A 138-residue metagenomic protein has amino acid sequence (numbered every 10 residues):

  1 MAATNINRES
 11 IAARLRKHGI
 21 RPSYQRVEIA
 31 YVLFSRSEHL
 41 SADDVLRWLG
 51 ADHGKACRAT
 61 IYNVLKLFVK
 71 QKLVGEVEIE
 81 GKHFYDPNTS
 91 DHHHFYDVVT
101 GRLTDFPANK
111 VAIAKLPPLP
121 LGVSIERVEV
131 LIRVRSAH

Functional and structural regions predicted by a protein language model:
I6-G19: Short, Lys/Arg-enriched N-terminal segment that forms or immediately precedes the first helix of a structured domain
R8, Q25-R26: Short, leucine-enriched amphipathic alpha-helices that occur as contiguous helical runs
I20, F34-S37, A51-D52: Short helix-capping/hinge SLiMs at alpha-helix to coil transitions
V27-V32: Pre-recognition alpha-helix immediately N-terminal to the DNA-recognition helix within helix-turn-helix or winged-helix
D44-G50: A short acidic, leucine-rich amphipathic alpha-helix
I61-Q71: Basic amphipathic alpha-helical segments that dock to polyanions
K70-H138: Non-DNA-binding regulatory cores of transcription-related proteins, predominantly C-terminal effector-binding
